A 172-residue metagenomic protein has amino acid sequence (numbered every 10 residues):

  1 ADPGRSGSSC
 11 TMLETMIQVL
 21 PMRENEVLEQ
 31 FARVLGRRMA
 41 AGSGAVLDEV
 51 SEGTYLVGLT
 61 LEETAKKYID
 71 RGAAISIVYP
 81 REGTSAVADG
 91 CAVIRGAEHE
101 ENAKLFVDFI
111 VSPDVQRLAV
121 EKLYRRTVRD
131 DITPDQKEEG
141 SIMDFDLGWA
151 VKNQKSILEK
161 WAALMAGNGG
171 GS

Functional and structural regions predicted by a protein language model:
A1-R5, F109-I132: Periplasmic-binding protein-like
A1-T54: Extracytoplasmic ligand-binding site segments that recognize negatively charged/polar headgroups
I17-Q18, A88-H99, L118: A bilobed periplasmic-binding-protein/Venus flytrap-type ligand-binding module shared by bacterial periplasmic
L28-R33, M39-A40, R71-R95, E139: Periplasmic-binding protein-like
V46-L47, T64-A65, A103: Short, hydrophobic alpha-helical packing/hinge segments within bilobed ligand-binding/sensory domains
S51, Y55-A74: A ligand-binding cleft/hinge motif common to bilobed small-molecule-binding domains
F106: Substrate/cofactor-recognition hotspot
T127-S172: An extracytoplasmic/periplasmic, membrane-proximal ligand-sensing/linker region
